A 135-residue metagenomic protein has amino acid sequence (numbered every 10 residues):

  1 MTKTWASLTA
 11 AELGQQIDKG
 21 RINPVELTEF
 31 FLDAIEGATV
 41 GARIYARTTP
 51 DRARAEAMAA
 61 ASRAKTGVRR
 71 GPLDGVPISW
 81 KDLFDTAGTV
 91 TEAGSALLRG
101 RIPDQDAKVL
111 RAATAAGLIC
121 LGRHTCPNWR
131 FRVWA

Functional and structural regions predicted by a protein language model:
M1-A55: An N-terminal boundary/leader segment
W5, A42-Y45, A60, L97-L98 (+1 more regions): Short clusters of hydrophobic/aromatic residues that line enzyme substrate/ligand-binding pockets
A10, A64, D106-A107: Generic non-transmembrane alpha-helix signal with a bias for helix starts/N-cap capping motifs
E12, F30, A59, K108 (+1 more regions): Alpha-helical scaffold segments in soluble metabolic enzymes
D51-A61, T114-L118, P127: Long amphipathic alpha-helix in the N-terminal Rossmann-like dinucleotide-binding domain of NAD(P)-dependent
A60-P77: Immediate post-signal peptide segment of exported/extracytoplasmic ligand-binding proteins
L73-A135: Short glycine/serine-rich loop/turn segments
